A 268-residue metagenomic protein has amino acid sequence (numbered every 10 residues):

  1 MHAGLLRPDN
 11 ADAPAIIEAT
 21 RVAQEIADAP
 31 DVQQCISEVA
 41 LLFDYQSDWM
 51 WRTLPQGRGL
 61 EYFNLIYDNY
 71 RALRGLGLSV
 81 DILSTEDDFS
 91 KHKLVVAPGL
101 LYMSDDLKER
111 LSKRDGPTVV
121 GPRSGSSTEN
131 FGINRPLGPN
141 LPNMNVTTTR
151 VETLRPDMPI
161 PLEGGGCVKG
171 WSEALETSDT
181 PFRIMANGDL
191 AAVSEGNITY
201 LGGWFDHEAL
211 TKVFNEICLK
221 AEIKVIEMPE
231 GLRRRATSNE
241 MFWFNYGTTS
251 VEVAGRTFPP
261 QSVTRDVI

Functional and structural regions predicted by a protein language model:
M1-F63, Y67, N130, T148-G164 (+3 more regions): Hydrophobic targeting/anchoring helices
I36, H92, D115-P117: A general structural motif
V39, V80, V95: Conserved, mostly hydrophobic/aromatic
D44, T85, R123: Cofactor-binding loop segments of dinucleotide-utilizing enzymes, especially the Rossmann-like FAD- and NAD(P)+-binding
T53-L54, L94-L101: Short glycine/threonine-rich loop-to-helix capping motif typified by GTGT followed within a few residues by an Asp-Pro
N69-K91: A short, well-structured beta->alpha microelement
K91-K93, N130-F131: Short Asp/Glu-rich motifs
P98-I268: A conserved amphipathic helix/loop scaffold that creates a polar/acidic microenvironment used either to coordinate
